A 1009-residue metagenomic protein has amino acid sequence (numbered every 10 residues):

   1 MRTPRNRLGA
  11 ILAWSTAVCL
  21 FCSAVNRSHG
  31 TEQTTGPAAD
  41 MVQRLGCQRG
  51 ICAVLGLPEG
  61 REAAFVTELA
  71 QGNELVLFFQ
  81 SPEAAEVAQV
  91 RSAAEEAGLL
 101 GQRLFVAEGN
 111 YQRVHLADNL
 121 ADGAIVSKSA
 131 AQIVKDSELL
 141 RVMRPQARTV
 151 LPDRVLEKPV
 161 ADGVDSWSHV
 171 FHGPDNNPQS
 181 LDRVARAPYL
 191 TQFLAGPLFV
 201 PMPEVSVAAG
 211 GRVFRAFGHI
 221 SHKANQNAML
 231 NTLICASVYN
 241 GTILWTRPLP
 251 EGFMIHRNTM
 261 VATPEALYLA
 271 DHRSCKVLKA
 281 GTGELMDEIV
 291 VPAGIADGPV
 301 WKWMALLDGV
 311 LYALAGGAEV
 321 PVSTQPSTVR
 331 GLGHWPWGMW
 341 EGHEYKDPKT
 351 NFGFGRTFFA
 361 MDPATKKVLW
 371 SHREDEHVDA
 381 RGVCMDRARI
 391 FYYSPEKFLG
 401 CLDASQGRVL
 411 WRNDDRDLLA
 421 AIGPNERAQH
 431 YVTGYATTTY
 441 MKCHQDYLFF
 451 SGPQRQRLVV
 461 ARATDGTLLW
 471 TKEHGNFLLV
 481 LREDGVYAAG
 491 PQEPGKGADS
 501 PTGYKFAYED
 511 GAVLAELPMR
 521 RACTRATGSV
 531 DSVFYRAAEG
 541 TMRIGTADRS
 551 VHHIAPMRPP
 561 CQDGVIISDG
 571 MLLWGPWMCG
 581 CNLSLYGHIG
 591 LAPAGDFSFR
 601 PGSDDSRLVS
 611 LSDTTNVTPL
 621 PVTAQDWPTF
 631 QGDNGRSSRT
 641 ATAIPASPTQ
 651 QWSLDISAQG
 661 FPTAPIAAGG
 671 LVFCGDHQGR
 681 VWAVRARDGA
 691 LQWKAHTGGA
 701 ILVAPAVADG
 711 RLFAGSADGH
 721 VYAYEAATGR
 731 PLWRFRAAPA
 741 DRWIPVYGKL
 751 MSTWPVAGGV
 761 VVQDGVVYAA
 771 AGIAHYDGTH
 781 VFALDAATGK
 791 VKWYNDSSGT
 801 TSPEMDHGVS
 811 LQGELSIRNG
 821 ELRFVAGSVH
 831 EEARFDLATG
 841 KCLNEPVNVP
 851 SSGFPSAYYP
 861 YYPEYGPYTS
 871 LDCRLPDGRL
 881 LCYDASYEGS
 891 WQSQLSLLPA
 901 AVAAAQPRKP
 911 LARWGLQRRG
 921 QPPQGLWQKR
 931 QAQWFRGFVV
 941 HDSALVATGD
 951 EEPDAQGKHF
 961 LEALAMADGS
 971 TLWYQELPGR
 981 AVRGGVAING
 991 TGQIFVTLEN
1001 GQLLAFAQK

Functional and structural regions predicted by a protein language model:
I11-S23: Bacterial N-terminal signal peptides
M41, L45, R49, F105-E108 (+24 more regions): Aromatic (tryptophan-biased) beta-strands that constitute blades/sheets of beta-rich domains
Q48-E68, F78: Conserved class I S-adenosyl-L-methionine
Q89-V114: S-adenosyl-L-methionine
Q112-G123: A short acidic, Gly/Pro-enriched loop at the edge of an enzyme's catalytic core that lines a small-molecule cofactor
A121-I133: A short SAM/SAH-binding and catalytic strip from SAM-dependent methyltransferases
I133-A147: A short glycine-rich, Lys/Arg-flanked "PGG" loop and its adjoining helix->strand segment in the class I
V200-L233, L249-K276, A296-F359, H372-L399 (+13 more regions): Repeat-blade elements of multi-bladed beta-propeller folds
